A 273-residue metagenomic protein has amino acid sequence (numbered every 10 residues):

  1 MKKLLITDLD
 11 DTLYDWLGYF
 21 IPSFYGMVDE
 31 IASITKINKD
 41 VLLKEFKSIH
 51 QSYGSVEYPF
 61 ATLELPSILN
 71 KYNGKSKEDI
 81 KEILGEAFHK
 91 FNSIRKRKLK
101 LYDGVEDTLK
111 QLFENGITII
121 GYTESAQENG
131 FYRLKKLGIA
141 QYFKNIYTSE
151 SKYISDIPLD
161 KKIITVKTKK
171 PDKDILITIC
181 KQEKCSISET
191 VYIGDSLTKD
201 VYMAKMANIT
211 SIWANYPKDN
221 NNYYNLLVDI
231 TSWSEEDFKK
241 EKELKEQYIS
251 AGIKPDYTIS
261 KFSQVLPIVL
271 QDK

Functional and structural regions predicted by a protein language model:
M1-E45: Active-site neighborhood of HAD-like aspartate-dependent phosphohydrolases
M1-K3, K110-F113, A126-K273: Asp-based, Mg2+/Mn2+-dependent phosphohydrolase catalytic module
F20, L101, T168, D172: Conserved donor sugar-nucleotide recognition element shared by glycan-biosynthetic enzymes
F20-D29, P59-P66, Q127: An amphipathic alpha-helix signature
I37, K47-S93: A metal-dependent, Asp-based hydrolase signature
F60, H89-G121, S125-F131: Short, acidic loop-to-helix structural element flanking the phosphoryl-transfer center in phosphate-processing enzymes
